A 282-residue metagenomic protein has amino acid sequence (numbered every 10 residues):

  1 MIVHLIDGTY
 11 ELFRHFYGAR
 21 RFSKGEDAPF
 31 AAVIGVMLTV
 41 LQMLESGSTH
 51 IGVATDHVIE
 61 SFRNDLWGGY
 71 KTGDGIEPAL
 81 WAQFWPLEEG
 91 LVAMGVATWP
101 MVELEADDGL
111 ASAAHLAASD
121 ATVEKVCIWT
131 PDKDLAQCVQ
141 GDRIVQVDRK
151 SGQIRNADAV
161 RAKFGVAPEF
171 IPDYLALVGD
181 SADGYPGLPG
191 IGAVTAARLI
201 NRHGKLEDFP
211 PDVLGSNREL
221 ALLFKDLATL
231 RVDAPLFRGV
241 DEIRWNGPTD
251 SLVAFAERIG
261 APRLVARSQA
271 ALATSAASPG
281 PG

Functional and structural regions predicted by a protein language model:
M1-G95, S151, E242, S251: Domain-level signal for Mg2+-assisted phosphodiester chemistry and nucleotide/NA-binding surfaces in nucleic-acid
F22, G73-G239, P262: Extended two-metal-dependent nuclease catalytic cores across DNA- and RNA-processing enzymes
H57-V58, E105, A270: Conserved beta-strand edge residues that scaffold enzyme active sites
S216, D226-G282: Low-complexity, acidic/Ser/Thr- and charged residue-rich accessory regions of DNA metabolism proteins
